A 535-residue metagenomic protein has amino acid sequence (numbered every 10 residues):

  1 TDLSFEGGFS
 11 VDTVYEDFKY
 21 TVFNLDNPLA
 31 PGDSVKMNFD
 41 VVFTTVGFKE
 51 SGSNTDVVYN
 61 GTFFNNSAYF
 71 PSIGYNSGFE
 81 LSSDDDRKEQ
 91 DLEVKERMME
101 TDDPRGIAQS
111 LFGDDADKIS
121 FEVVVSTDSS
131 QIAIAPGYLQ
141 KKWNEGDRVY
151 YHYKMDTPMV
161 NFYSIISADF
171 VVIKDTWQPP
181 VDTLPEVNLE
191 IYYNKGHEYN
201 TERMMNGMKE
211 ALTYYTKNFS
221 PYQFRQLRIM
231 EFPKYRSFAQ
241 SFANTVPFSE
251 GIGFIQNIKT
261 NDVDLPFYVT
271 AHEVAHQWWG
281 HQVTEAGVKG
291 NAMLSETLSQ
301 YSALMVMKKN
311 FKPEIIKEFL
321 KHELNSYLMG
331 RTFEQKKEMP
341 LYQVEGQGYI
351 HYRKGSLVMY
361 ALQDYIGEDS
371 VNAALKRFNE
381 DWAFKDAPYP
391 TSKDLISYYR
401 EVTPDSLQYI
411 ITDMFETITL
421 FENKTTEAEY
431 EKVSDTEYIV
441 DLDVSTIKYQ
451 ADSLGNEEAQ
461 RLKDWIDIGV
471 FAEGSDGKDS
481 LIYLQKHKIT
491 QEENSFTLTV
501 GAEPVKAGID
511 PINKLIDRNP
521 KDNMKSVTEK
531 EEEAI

Functional and structural regions predicted by a protein language model:
T1-T62, A108-G113, I489-E503, I512-L515 (+1 more regions): A surface-exposed beta-strand-loop module
N38-F170, Q460: Extended, low-hydrophobicity, Ser/Thr/Pro/Gly-biased non-transmembrane segments
V123, V149-H152, V171-N291, L298 (+4 more regions): Juxtacatalytic substrate-recognition/specificity segment
I132-A135, Q408, L420-K488, E493-P511: Beta-strand-rich binding/interaction modules
A292, E296-A361, Y365, A383-K385: Acidic/His/Gly-enriched intrinsically disordered linker/tail segments that often contain short helix/coil "MoRF-like"
G348-V440: Amphipathic alpha-helical substructures
V505-K506, D510-I535: Extracellular/periplasmic ectodomains of large secreted or surface enzymes and adhesion receptors
